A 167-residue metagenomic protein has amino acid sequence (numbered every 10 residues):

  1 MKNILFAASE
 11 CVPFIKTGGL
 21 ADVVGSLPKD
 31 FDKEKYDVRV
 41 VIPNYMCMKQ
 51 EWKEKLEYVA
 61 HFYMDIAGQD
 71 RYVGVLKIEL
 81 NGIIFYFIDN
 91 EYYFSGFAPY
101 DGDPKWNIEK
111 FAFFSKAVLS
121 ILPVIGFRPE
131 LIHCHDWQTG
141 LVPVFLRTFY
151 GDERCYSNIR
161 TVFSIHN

Functional and structural regions predicted by a protein language model:
M1-N167: Catalytic cores of nucleotide-sugar-dependent glycosyltransferases that transfer UDP/GDP/TDP-activated
